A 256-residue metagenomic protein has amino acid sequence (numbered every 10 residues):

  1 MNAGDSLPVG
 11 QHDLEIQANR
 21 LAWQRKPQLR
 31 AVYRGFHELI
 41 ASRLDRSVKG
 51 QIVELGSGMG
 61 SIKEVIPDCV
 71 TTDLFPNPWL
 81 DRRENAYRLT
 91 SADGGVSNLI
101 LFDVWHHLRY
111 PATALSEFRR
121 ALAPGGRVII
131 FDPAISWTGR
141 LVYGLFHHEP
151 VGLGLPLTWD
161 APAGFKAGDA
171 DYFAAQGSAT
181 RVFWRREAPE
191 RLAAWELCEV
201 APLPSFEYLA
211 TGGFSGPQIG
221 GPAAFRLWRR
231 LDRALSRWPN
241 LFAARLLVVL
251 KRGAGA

Functional and structural regions predicted by a protein language model:
M1-Y87, L246: Conserved N-terminal segment of class I S-adenosyl-L-methionine
R88-D93: Short conserved loop adjoining the S-adenosyl-L-methionine
I100: A conserved beta-strand element that flanks and buttresses the S-adenosyl-L-methionine
D103-V104: Short catalytic micro-motifs in class I SAM-dependent methyltransferases
A112-R127: A short glycine-rich, Lys/Arg-flanked "PGG" loop and its adjoining helix->strand segment in the class I
I129-K166: Conserved class I S-adenosyl-L-methionine
D169-E187: Acceptor-substrate binding/catalytic loop of class I
R186, E190, L197-A256: A C-terminal cap/extension of S-adenosyl-L-methionine-dependent methyltransferases that defines the acceptor-substrate
